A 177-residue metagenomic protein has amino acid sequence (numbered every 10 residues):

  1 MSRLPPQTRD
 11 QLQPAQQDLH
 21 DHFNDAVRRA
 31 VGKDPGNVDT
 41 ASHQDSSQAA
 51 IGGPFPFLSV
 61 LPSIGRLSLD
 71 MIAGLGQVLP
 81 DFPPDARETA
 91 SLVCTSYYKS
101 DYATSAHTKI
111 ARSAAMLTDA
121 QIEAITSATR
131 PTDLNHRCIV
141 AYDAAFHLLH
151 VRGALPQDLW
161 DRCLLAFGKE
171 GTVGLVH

Functional and structural regions predicted by a protein language model:
M1-F82: Secretory/endomembrane lumenal or extracellular ectodomains immediately following the signal peptide
Q44-S47, P80-A86, D133-C138, A166-G171: Structural motif
A49-S59, P83-Y97, V173-H177: Alpha-helical scaffold segments that form or flank carboxylate-/histidine-based iron centers
L58-S68, C94-D101, A141, A145-R152: Alpha-helical transition-metal enzyme core signature, strongest for iron centers
I64-L67, E88-D119: Conserved alpha-helical segments that form or flank metal/cofactor-binding pockets of metalloenzymes
G65-P80, I122-S127, P156-L165: Short amphipathic alpha-helical segments and their helix-coil junctions
A114-F146: A contiguous pocket-lining binding segment that forms or flanks enzyme active sites
N135-V176: Acidic/histidine-rich alpha-helical segments that form the ligand environment of transition-metal centers
